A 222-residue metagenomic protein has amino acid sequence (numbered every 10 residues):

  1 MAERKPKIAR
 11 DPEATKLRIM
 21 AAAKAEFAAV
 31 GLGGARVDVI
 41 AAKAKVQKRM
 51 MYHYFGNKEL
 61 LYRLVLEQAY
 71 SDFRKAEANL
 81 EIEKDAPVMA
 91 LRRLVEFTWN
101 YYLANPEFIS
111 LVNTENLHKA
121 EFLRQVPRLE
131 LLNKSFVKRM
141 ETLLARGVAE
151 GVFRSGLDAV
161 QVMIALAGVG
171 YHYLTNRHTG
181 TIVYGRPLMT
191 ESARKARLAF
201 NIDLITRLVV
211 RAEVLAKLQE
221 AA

Functional and structural regions predicted by a protein language model:
A2-R4, F97-N100, A104, K134-E150 (+1 more regions): C-terminal peripheral helix-coil segments that are non-catalytic and often amphipathic
R18, A22, E26-L60, L64-V65: Helix-turn-helix
R18, M89, R93, F97 (+2 more regions): Amphipathic alpha-helical interaction segments
M20, Y62, L66, Y70 (+3 more regions): Amphipathic, non-transmembrane alpha-helical scaffold segments
A29-G33, N105, E150: Short coil/turn segments at alpha/beta junctions that flank glycine-rich nucleotide-binding fingerprints
V65-L94, R124, E130: Amphipathic alpha-helical linker/stalk segments
M89, P127-L132, A149-A165, K217-L218: All-alpha amphipathic helical-bundle segments outside canonical DNA-binding/catalytic cores that form hydrophobic
A90, A104-P127, R177-Y184: Amphipathic alpha-helical segments used for helix-helix packing
